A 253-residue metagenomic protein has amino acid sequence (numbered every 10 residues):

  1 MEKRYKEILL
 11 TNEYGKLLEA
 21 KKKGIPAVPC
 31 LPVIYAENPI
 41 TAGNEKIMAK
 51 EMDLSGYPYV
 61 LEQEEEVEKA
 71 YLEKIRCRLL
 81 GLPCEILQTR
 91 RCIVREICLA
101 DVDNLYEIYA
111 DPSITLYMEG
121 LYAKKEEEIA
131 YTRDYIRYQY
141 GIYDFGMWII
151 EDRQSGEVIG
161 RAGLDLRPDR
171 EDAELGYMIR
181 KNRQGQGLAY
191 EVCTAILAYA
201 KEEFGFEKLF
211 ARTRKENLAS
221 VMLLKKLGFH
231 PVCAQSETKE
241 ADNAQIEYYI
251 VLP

Functional and structural regions predicted by a protein language model:
M1-L9, G15-I93, I97-D103, I108-D111 (+2 more regions): Acyl-donor (CoA/ACP) binding surface of acyl/acetyltransferases
E13-Y14, D144: Conserved glycosyltransferase catalytic-site signature
Y109, M118, Q139-G141: Hydrophobic residues in alpha-helical segments
S113-Y135, F145-G146: Conserved GNAT-fold acetyl-CoA-binding loop/helix
A130-Y131, Y135-R137, Q184, L188: Repeat-unit-sized solenoid/scaffold elements
Y135-I149, G160: A short helix-loop-beta-strand connector motif used in the catalytic cores of GNAT acetyltransferases and, in some
